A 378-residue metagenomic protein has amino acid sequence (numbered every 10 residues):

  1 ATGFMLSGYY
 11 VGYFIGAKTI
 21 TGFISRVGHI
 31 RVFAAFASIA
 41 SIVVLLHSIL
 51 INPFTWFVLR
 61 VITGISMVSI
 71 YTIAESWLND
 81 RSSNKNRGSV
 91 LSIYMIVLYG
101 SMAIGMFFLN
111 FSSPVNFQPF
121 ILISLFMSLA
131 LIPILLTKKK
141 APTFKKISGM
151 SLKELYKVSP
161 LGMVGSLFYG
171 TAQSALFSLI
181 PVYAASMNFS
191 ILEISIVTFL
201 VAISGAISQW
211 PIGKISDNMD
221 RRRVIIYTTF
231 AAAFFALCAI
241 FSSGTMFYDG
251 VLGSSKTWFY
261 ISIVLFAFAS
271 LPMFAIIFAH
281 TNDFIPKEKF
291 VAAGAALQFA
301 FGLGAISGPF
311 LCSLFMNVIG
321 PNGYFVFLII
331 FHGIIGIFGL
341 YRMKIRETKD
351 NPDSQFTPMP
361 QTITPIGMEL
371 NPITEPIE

Functional and structural regions predicted by a protein language model:
G16-H29, S113, S208-D220, M316-N317: Helix-to-loop junctions at the C-terminal end of transmembrane segments in multipass secondary transporters
R31-L45, S124, R223-C238, I329: Structural signature of the two symmetry-related core transmembrane helices
F54-I62, T257-L265: Paired small-residue
V61-I96: Cytoplasmic helix-loop-helix junction between adjacent transmembrane helices in 12-TM secondary transporters
S69-S82, L271-I285: Intracellular juxtamembrane helix-capping segments at the cytosolic ends of symmetry-related transmembrane helices
N84-Y94, I191-L192, I285-L297: Loop-to-transmembrane helix entry/capping segments in MFS-fold secondary transporters and related SLC/MFSD carriers
L109-N110, S124-F144, I335-M343: C-terminal membrane-cytosol helix-exit motif in multi-pass small-molecule transporters
P142-G149, R342-E378: Intrinsic disorder in cytosolic terminal tails and internal cytosolic loops of multi-pass membrane transporters
